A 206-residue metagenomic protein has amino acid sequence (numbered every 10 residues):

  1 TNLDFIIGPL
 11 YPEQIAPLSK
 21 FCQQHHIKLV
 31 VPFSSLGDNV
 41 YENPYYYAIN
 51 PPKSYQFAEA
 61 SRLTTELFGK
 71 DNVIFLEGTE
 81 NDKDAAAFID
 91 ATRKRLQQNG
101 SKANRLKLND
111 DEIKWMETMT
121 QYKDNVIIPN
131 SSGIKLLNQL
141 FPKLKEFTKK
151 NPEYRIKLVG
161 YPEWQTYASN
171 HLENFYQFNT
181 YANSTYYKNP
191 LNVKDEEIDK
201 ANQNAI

Functional and structural regions predicted by a protein language model:
T1, R95-T120: A short, well-structured beta->alpha microelement
N2-L10, L29-F33, N72-G78, K123-L140 (+1 more regions): Periplasmic-binding protein-like
I7-A91, Q165-A168: Extracytoplasmic ligand/sensor domains, especially the bilobed periplasmic-binding protein
P17-F21, L63, A87-A91, W115-T118 (+2 more regions): A short acidic, amphipathic alpha-helical/loop segment
H25, N99, N151-Y154: Helix C-cap/helix->beta junction micro-motif
V40-Y45, E112-T118, W164-F178: Glycine-rich, charge-decorated loop segments at or immediately adjacent to ligand/cofactor-binding or catalytic sites
F75-E77, K83-A87, A91-L106, W164 (+1 more regions): Cysteine-dependent hydrolase recognition
F141-I206: Extracellular/periplasmic periplasmic-binding protein-like sensory domains
